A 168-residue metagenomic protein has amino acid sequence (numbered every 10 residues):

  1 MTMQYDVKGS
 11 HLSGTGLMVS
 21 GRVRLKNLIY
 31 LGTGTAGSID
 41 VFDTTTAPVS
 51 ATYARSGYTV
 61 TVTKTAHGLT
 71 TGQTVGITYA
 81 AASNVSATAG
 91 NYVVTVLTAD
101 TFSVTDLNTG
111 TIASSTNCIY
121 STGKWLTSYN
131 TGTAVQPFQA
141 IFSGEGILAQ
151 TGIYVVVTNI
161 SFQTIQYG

Functional and structural regions predicted by a protein language model:
M1-G21, T33, V156-G168: C-terminal interaction-tip segments
K26, T35-D40, Q73-V75, S161-Q163: Short beta-strand/loop motifs in extracellular/secreted proteins, especially within beta-sandwich accessory domains
K26-L28, D100, G146-I160: Noncatalytic modules at the cell exterior or secretory-pathway interfaces, chiefly beta-strand-rich lectin/adhesion
K26-L31, T63: Short edge beta-strand/loop segments characteristic of extracellular beta-sandwich folds
G34-A47, T122, T164-G168: Short, surface-exposed beta-strand/strand-loop-strand elements in extracellular ectodomains
P48-W125: Small/polar beta-strand repeat architecture
T63, P137-G146: Exposed aromatic-hydrophobic patches
V96-T98, N130-P137: Short proline/glycine- and polar residue-rich coil/turn motifs
